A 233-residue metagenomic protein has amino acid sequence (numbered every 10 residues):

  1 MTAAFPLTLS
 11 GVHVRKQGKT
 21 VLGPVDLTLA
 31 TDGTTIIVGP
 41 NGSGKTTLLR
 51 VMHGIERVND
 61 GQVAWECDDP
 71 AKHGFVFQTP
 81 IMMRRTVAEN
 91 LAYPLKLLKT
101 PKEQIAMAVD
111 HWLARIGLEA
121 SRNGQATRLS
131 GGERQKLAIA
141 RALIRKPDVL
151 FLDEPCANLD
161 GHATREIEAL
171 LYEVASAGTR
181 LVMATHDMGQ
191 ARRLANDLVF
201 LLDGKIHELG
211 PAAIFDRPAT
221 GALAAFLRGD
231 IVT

Functional and structural regions predicted by a protein language model:
H53: Helix-to-loop junction immediately C-terminal to a conserved catalytic motif
E103-S121: Conserved ABC ATPase "signature" region
Q125-L129, E133: Conserved ABC ATPase signature
L150-D153: Catalytic Walker B motif of ABC-type/P-loop ATPase nucleotide-binding domains
G161-A163: Helix N-cap at the start of a conserved alpha-helix in ABC-type nucleotide-binding domains
T185-H186: H-loop/switch region of ABC-family ATPase nucleotide-binding domains
D203-G204: Conserved ABC ATPase "signature" C-loop
